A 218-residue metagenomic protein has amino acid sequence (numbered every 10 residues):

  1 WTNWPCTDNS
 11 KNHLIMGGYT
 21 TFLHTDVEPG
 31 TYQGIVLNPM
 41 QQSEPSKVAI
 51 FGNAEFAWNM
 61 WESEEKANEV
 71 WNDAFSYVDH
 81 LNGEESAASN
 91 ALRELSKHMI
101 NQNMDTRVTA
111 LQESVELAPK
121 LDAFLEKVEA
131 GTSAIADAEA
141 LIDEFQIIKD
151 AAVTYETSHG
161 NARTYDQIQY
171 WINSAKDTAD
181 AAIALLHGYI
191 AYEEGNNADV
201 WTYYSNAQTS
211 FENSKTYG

Functional and structural regions predicted by a protein language model:
W1-G218: Substrate-binding groove of N-acetylhexosamine-processing glycoside hydrolases
